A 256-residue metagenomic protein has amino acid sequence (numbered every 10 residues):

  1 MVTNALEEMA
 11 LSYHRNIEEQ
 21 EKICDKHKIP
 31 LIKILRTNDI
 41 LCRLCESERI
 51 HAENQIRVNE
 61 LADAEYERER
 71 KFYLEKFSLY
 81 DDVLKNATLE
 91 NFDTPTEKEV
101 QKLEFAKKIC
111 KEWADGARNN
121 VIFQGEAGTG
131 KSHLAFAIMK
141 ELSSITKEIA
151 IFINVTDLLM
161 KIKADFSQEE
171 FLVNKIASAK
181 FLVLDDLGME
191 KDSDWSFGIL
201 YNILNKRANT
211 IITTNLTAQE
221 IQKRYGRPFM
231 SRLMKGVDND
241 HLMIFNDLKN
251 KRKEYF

Functional and structural regions predicted by a protein language model:
M1-P95, E99-V100, K253-F256: A short, basic N-terminal segment
V100-E104, R118, M139-S178, E190-D192: Short glycine-rich substrate-engagement loop in P-loop NTPases that contacts/grips substrate
L103-D115: Pre-Walker A adenine-sensing motif
W113-G116, S144-I145, N174-I176, I203-R207 (+1 more regions): Conserved catalytic network of the ASCE P-loop NTPase/AAA+ motor domain
D115-F136: Walker A/P-loop nucleotide-binding motif
L158-I162, L187-F256: Replace "adjacent to P-loop NTPase cores in ATP/GTP-dependent enzymes" with "adjacent to NTP-binding cores
